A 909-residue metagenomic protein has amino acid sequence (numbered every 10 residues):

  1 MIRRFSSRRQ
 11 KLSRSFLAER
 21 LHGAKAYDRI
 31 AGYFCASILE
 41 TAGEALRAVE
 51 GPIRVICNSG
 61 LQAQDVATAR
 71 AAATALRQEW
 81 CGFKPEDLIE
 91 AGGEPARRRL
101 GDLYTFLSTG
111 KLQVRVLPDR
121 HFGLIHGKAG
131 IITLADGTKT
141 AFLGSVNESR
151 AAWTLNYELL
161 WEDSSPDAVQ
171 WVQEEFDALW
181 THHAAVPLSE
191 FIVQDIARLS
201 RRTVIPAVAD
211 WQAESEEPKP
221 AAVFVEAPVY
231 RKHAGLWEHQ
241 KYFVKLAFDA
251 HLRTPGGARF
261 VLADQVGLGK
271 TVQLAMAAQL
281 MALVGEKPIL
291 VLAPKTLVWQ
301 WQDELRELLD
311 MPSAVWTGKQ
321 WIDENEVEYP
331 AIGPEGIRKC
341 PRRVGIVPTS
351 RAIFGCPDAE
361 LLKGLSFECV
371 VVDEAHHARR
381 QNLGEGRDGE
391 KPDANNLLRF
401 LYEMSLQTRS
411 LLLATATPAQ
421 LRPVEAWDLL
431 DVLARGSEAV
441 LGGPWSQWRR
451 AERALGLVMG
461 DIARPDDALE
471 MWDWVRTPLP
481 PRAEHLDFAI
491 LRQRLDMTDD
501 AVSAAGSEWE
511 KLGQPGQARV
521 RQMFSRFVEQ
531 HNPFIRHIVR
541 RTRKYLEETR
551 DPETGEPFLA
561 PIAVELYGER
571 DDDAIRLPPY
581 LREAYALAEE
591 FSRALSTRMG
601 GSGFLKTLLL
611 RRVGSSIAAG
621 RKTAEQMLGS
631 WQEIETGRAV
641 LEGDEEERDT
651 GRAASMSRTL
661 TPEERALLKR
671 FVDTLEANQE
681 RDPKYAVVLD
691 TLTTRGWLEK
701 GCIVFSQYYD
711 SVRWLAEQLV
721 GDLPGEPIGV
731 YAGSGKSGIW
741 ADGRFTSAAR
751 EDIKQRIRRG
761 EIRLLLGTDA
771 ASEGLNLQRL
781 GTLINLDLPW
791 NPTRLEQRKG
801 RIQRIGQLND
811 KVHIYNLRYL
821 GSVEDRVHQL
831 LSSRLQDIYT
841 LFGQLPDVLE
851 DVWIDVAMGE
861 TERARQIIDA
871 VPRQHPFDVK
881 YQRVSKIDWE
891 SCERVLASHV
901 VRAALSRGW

Functional and structural regions predicted by a protein language model:
M1-H233: PLD/PLD-like phosphodiesterase catalytic module centered on the HKD motif
R77-L160, V720, P724-D825: Conserved RecA-like P-loop NTPase helicase motor core
E217-E238, K245, D249-R253, A258 (+4 more regions): SF2 helicase/translocase NTPase motor core, specifically the RecA-like lobe 1 inter-motif segment between Walker
P220, D810-W909: C-terminal accessory region of SF2 helicases/translocases
V225-L236, F248, A258, G555-P579 (+1 more regions): Conserved Helicase C-terminal RecA-like lobe
L268-Q279, A426-D428, V688: Motif I (Walker A/P-loop) of helicase-class P-loop NTPases
E374, S410-S446, L486-V502, S507 (+4 more regions): SF2 helicase/translocase ATPase core recognition
E510-L512, Q522-V528, I535-R536, T542 (+5 more regions): C-terminal accessory regions of helicase/translocase ATPases
